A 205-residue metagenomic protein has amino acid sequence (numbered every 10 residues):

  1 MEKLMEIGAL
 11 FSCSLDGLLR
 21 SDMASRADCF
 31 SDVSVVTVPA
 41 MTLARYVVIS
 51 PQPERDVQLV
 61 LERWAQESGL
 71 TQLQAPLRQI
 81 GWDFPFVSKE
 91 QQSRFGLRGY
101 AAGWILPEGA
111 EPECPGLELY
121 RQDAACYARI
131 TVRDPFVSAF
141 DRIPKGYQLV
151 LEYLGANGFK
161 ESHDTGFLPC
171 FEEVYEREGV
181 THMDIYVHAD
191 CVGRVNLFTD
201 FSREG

Functional and structural regions predicted by a protein language model:
M5, A9-S12, D16-G17, M23-G205: A solvent-exposed interaction/effector surface
